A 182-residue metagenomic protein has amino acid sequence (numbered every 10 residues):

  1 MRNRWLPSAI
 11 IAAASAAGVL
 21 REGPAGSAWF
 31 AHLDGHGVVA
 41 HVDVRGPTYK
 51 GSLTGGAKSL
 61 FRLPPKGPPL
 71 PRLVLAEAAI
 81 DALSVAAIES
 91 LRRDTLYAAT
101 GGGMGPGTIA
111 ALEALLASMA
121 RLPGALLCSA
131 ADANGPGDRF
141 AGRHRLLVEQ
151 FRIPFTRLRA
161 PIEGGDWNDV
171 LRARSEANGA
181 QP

Functional and structural regions predicted by a protein language model:
M1-K58, R62-K66: Basic, glycine-enriched DNA-binding surface that flanks or lies within the catalytic cores of DNA
W5-L6, L73, L91: Helix N-cap/coil-helix junction residues
W29-A31, H41, L73, L96-A99: Ordered hydrophobic segments in well-structured contexts
D43-P65, P71, T100, T108 (+2 more regions): Hydrophobic, well-ordered secondary-structure segments that either form specific early membrane-associated helices used
P69-V74, L126: Short active-site oxyanion
E77-I80: Helix N-cap/beta->alpha junction signal
A87-P182: TOPRIM fold recognition
